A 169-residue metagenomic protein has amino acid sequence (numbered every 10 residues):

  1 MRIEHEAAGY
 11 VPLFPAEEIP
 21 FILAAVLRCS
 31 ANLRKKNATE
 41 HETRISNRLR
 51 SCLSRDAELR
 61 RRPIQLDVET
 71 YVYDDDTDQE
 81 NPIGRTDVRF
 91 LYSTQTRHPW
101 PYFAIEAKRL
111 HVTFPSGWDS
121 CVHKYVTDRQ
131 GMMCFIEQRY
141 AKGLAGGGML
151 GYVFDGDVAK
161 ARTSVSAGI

Functional and structural regions predicted by a protein language model:
M1-A16: Nuclease-adjacent, charged terminal/linker segments that flank catalytic cores
E17-D75: Acidic-basic catalytic patches of nuclease active cores, encompassing PD-(D/E)XK and other metal-cofactor nuclease
D78-E80: Short consensus segments that form the blades of beta-propeller domains, in both extracellular/periplasmic
P82-S93: Short acidic loop-to-beta-strand element that houses the catalytic metal-binding Asp/Glu of nuclease active sites
G84-T86, F103, G147: Residue-level detector of short, conserved catalytic/binding motifs and their immediate flanks
V88-F90, P101-H111, F135: Conserved catalytic cores of phosphodiester-cleaving nucleases, focusing on short active-site segments
T94-W100: Short, solvent-exposed loop/turn segments that connect beta-strands within catalytic domains and beta-strand-rich
F114-I169: Acidic, metal/cofactor-coordinating or nucleic-acid-engaging core segments within structured domains
